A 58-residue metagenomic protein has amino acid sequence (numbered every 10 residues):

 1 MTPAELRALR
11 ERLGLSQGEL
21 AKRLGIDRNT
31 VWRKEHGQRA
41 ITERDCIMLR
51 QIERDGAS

Functional and structural regions predicted by a protein language model:
M1-R12: A short, Lys/Arg-rich alpha-helix, primarily the initiator
E11, G25, H36-Q38: Residue-level detection of the helix-turn-helix DNA-binding "recognition helix"
L15-R33: Short alpha-helical DNA-recognition segment
L24, K34-E35, D45, E53: DNA major-groove recognition helix of helix-turn-helix
A40-S58: DNA major-groove recognition helix of helix-turn-helix/homeodomain DNA-binding modules
